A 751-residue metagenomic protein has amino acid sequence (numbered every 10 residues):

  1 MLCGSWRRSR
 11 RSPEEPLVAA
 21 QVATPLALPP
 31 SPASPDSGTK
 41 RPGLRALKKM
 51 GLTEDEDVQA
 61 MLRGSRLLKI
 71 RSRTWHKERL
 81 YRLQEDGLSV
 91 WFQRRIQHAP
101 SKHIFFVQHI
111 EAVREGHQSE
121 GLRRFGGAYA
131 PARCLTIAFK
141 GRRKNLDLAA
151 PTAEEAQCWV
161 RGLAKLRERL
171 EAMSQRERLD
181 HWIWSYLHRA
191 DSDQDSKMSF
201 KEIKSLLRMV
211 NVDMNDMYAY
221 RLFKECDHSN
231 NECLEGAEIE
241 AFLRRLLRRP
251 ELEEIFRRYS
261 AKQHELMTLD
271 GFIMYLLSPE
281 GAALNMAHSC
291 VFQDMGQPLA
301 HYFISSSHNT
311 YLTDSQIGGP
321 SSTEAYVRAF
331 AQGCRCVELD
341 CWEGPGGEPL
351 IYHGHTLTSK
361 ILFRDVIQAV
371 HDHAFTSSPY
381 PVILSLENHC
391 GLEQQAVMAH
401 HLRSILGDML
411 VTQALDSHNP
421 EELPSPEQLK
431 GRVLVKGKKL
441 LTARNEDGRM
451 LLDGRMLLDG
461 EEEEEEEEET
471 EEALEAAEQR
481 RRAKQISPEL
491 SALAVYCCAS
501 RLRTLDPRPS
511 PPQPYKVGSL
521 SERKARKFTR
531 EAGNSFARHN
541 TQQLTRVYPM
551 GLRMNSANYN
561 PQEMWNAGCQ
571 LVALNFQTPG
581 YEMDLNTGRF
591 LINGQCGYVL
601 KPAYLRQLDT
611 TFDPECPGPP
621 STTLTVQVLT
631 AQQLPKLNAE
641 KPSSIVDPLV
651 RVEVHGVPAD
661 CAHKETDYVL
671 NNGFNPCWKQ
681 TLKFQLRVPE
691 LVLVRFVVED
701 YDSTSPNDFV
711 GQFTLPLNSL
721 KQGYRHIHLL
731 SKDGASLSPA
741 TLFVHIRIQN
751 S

Functional and structural regions predicted by a protein language model:
L2-T74, E78, Q93-Q97, G588-R589 (+1 more regions): Polybasic, Ser/Thr-rich intrinsically disordered tails and inter-domain linkers that flank pleckstrin homology
M50-E115, L148, W159, K641-V650 (+1 more regions): Polybasic phosphoinositide-binding surfaces of eukaryotic membrane-targeting domains
K77-R79, E115-Q175: Canonical pleckstrin homology
Q84-R143, L717, K721: Pleckstrin homology
L179-F200, K204-S205, D216-E240, L252-D270: Primarily EF-hand calcium-binding motifs
D180-Q194, R328-F330, Y604-V654, K683-E690 (+1 more regions): C2/C2-like lipid-binding beta-sandwich modules
A331-E338, W342-I351, H355, V628-G673 (+1 more regions): Calcium-regulated, polybasic anionic-phospholipid
L392, H400-I405, M409-T412, M583 (+5 more regions): C2-type phospholipid-binding modules
